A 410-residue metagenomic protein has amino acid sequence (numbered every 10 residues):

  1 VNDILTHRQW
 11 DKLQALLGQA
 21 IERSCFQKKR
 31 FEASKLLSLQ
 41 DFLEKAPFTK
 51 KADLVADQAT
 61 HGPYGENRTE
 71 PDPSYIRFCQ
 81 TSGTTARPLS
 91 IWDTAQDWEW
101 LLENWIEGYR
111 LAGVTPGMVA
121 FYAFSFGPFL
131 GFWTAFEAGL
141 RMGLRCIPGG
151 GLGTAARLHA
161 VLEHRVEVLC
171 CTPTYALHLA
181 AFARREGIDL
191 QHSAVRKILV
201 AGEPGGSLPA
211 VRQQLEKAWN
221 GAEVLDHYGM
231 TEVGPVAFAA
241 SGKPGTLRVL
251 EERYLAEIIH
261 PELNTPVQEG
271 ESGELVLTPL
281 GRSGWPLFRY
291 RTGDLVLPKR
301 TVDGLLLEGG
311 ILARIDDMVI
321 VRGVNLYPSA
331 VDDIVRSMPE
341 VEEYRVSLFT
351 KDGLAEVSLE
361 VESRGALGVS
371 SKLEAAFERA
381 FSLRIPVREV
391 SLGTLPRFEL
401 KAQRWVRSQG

Functional and structural regions predicted by a protein language model:
V1-Q80, T85-E103, E107-L111, T115 (+4 more regions): Nucleotide 5′-phosphate-binding alpha/beta core
K50-W219, E223-L225, V233, A237-G245 (+1 more regions): Active-site phosphate/ATP/adenylate-binding loop shared across adenylate-forming ligases
C146, V224, A256, Y344-V346 (+1 more regions): Generic structural signal for residues in well-ordered beta-strands
G149, H227-G229, I259, F349 (+1 more regions): Conserved beta-strand termini and adjacent loop/short-helix elements that scaffold enzyme active sites in alpha/beta
L169, V276, L280-L383, L400: AMP-binding/adenylate-forming catalytic core of the ANL superfamily
S193, E251-R253, R314: Short, solvent-exposed loop/turn segments at the edges of secondary structure
G205-V302: Conserved AMP-binding/adenylate-forming
